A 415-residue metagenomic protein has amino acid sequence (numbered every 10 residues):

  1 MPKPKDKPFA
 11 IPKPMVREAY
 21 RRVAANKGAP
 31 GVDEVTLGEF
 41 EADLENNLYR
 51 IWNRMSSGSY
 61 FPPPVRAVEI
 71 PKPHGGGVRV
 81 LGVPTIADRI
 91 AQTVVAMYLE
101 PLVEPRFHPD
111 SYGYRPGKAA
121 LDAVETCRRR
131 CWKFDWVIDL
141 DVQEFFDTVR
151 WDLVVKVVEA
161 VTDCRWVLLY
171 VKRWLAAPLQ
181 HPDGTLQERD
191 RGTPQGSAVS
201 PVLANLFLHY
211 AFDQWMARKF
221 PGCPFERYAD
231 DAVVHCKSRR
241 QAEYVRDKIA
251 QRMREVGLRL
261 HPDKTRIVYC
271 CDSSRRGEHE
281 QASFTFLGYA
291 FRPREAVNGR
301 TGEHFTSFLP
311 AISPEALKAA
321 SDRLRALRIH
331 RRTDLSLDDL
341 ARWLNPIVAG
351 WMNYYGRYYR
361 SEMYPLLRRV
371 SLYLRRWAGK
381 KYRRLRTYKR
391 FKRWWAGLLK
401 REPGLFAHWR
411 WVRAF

Functional and structural regions predicted by a protein language model:
M1-F415: Non-catalytic terminal/accessory segments
